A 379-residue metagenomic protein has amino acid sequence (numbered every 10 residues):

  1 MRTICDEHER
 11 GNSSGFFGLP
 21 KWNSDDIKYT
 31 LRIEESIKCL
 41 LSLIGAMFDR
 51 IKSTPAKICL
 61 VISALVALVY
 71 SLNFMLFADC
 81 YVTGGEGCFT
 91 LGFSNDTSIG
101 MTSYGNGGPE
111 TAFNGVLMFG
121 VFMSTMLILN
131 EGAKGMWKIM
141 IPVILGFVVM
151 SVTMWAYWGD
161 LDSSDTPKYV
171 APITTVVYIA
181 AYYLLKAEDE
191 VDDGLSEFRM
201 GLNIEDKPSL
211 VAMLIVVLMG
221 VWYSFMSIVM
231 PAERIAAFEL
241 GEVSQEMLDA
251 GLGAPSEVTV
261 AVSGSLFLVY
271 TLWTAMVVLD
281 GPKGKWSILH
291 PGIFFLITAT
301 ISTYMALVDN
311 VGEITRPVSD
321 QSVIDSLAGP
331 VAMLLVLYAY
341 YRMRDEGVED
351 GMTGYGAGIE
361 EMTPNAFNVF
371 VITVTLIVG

Functional and structural regions predicted by a protein language model:
D6-E9, G15: Short hydrophobic alpha-helical segments enriched in small aliphatic residues
C39-A67, G194-W222, T353-L376: Cytosolic juxtamembrane helix and N-cap/initiation of the first transmembrane helix
A56-L60, K134-I144, S209-M213, K283-F294 (+1 more regions): Membrane-interfacial loop-to-transmembrane alpha-helix junctions, especially the N-terminal start
L65-V116, L218-T259, G264, I377-G379: Hydrophobic transmembrane helix segments
G105-N130, L145-G146, A254-L279, F294-I297 (+1 more regions): Core segments of alpha-helical transmembrane spans in multipass integral membrane proteins
M140-W155, F267-Y270, H290-A306: Hydrophobic alpha-helical membrane segments
V152-K168, S302-V323: Membrane-helix boundary connector in multi-pass membrane proteins
V177-G194, A332-G351: Membrane-water interface at the C-terminal end of transmembrane alpha helices
